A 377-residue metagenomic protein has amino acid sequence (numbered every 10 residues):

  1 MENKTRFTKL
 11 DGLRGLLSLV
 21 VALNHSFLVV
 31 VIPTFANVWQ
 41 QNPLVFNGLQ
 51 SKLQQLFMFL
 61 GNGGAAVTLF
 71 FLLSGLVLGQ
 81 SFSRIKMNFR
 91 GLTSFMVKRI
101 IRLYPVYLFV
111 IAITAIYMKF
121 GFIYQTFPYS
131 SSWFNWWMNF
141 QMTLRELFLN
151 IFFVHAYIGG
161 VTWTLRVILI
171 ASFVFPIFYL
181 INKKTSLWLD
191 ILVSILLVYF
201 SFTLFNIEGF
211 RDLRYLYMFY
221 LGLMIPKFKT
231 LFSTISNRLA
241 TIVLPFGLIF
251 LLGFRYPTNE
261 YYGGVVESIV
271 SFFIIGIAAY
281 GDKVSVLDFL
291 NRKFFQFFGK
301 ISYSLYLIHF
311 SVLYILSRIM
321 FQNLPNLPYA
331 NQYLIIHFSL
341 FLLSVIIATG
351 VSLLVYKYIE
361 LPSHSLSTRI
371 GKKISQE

Functional and structural regions predicted by a protein language model:
E2-K9, L23, F27-G64, Q80-R90 (+3 more regions): Alpha-helical transmembrane segments in multi-pass integral membrane proteins
L10-L13, G64-V67, F82-F120, S132-F134 (+7 more regions): Transmembrane alpha-helical segments and their boundary/interface "anchor" motifs in multi-pass integral membrane
R14-V21, E146, L192-V198, L244-G247: Alpha-helical transmembrane segments
G15-S26, L69-G75, V198, L216 (+2 more regions): Hydrophobic alpha-helical transmembrane segments of multipass integral membrane proteins
V21, F71, V77, I111-T114 (+2 more regions): Helical transmembrane-bundle signal
Q41-F59, T93, Y104-V167, V270-Y280: Membrane-interface helix-loop-helix regions
G64, V77-S83, L103, L108-I111 (+5 more regions): Hydrophobic alpha-helical segments with transmembrane-like composition
